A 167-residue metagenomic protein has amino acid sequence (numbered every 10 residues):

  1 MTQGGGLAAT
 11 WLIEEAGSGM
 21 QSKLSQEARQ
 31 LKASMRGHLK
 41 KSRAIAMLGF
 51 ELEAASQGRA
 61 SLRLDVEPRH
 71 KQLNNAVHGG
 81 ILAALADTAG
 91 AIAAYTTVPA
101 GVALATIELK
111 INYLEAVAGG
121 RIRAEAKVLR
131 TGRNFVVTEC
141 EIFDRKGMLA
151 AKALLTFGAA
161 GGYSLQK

Functional and structural regions predicted by a protein language model:
T2-K167: Terminal targeting signals and extreme-terminal segments of soluble enzymes
